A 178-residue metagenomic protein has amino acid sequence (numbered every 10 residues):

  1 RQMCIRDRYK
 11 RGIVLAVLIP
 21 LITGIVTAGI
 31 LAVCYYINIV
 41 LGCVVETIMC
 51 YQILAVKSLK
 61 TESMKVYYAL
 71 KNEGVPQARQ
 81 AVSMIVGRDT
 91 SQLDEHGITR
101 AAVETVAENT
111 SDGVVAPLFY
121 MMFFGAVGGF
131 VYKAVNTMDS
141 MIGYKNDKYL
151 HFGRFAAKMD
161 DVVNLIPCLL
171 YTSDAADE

Functional and structural regions predicted by a protein language model:
R1-Q2, R6-V33: N-terminal transmembrane signal-anchor/hairpin module of polytopic inner-membrane proteins
M3-D7, Y171-E178: Conserved small/polar residues in nucleotide/adenosyl-binding loops
T23-I39, F119-Y132: Juxtamembrane "helix exit" motif at the C-terminal ends of alpha-helical transmembrane segments in multi-pass membrane
T27, L31-Y35, Y51, Y67 (+1 more regions): Membrane-water interface at transmembrane helix exits
L41-Y67: Hydrophobic alpha-helical membrane-embedded segments
S58-S111, V115-A126, T137-D147, R154 (+1 more regions): Polar-ligand-bearing catalytic/cofactor-coordination segments of membrane-embedded or membrane-tethered inner-membrane
D147-L169, S173: Divalent-cation-assisted or electrostatically stabilized phosphate/pyrophosphate-binding catalytic cores
